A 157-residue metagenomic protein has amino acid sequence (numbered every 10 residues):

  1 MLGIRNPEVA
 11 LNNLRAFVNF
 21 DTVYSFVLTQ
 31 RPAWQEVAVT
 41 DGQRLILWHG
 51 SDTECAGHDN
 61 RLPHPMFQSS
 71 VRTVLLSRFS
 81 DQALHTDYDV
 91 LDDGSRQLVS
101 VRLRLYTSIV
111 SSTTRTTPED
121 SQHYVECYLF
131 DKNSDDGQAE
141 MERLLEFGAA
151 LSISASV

Functional and structural regions predicted by a protein language model:
M1-R44, G50-A56: Anionic N-terminal interaction surfaces
C55-V157: Acidic, Ser/Thr- and proline-rich intrinsically disordered linker/docking segments of eukaryotic scaffolds
